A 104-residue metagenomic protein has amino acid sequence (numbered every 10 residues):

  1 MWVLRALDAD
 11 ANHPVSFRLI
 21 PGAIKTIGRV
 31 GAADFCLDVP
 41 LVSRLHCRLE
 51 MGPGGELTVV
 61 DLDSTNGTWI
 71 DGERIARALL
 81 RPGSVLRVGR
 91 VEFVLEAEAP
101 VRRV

Functional and structural regions predicted by a protein language model:
M1-P40, V101-V104: Intrinsically disordered, low-complexity acidic Ser/Thr-rich regulatory segments
L45-V85: Forkhead-associated
L57, E98-P100: A short, terminal or domain-edge coil/loop segment
V94-E96: Short beta-strand edge segments in extracellular beta-sheet folds
